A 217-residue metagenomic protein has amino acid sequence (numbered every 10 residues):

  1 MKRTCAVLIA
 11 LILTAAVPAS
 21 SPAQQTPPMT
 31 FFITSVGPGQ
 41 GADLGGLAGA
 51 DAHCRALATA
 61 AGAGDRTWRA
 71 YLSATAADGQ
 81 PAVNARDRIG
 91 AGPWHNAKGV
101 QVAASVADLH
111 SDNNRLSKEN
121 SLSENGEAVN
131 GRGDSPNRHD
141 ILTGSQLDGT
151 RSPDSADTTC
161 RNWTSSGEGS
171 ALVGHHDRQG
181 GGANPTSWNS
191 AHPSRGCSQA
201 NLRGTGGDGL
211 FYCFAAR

Functional and structural regions predicted by a protein language model:
M1-T4: Positively charged n-region of N-terminal signal peptides that target proteins for export
A6-A16: Bacterial N-terminal signal peptides
S21-R217: Secreted/extracellular ectodomain signature
